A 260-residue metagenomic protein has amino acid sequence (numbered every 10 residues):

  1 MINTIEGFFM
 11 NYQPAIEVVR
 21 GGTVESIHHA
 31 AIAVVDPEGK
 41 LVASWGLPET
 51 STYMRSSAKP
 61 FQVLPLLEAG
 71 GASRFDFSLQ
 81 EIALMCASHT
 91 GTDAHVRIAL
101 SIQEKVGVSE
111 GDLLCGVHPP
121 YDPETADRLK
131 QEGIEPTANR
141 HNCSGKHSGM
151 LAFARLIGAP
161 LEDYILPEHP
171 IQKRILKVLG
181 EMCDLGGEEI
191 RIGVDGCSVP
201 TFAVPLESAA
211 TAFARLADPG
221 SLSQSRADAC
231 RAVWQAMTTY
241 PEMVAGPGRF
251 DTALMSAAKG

Functional and structural regions predicted by a protein language model:
I2-E49: Beta-lactamase-like hydrolase cores
I5-Y12, S78-E189: Active-site-adjacent helix/loop patches that line small-molecule binding or acyl-intermediate pockets
V24, M54, N139-H147, L166-I171 (+4 more regions): Short, contiguous, pocket-lining structural segments that sit at or immediately flank catalytic/ligand-binding sites
W45-Y53, M85-H89, G133-H141, G193-P200: A short glycine/serine-rich beta->alpha loop
M54-A72: Active-site SXXK
D76-C86, D112-G116, R191-G196, S225-T239: Beta-strand segments within the central parallel beta-sheet cores of soluble alpha/beta enzyme folds
P200-P219, A229-A236: Active-site-proximal alpha-helical segments within enzyme catalytic domains
Q224-G260: Conserved SxxK-family serine transpeptidase/carboxypeptidase catalytic domain of penicillin-binding proteins
